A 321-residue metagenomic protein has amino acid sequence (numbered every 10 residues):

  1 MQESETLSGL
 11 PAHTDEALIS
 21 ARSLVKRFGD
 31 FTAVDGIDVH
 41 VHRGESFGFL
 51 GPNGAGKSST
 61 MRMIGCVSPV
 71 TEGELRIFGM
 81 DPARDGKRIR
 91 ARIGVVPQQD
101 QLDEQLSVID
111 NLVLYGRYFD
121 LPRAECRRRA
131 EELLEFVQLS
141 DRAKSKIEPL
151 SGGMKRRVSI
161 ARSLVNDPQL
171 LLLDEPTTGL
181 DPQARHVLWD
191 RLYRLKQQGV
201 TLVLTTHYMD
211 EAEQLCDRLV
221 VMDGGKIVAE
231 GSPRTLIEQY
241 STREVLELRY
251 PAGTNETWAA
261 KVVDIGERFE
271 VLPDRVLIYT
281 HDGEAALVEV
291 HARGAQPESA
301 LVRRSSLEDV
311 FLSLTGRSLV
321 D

Functional and structural regions predicted by a protein language model:
G73-R84, R88-I89: Conserved ABC transporter NBD signature motif
V113, R117, A124-R142: Conserved ABC ATPase "signature" region
K146-L150: Conserved ABC ATPase signature
D167: Conserved catalytic motifs of ABC-family nucleotide-binding domains
L171-D174: Catalytic Walker B motif of ABC-type/P-loop ATPase nucleotide-binding domains
W189-H281: ABC transporter nucleotide-binding domain
